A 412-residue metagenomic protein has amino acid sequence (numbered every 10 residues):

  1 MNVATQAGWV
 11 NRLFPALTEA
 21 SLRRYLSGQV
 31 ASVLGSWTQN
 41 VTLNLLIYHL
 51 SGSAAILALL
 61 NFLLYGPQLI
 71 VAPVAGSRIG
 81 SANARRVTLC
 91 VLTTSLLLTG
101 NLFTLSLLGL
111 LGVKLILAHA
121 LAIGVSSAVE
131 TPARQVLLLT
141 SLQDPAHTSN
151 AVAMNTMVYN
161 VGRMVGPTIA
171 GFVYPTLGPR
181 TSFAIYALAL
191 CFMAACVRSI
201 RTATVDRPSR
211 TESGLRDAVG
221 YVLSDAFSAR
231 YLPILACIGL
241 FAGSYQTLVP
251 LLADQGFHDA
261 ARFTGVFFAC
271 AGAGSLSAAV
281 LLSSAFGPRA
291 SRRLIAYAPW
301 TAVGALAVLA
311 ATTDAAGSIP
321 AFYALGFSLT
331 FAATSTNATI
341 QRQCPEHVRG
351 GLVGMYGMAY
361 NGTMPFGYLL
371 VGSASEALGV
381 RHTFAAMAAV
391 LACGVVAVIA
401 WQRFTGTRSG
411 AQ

Functional and structural regions predicted by a protein language model:
M1-L17, W401-Q412: Intrinsic disorder in cytosolic terminal tails and internal cytosolic loops of multi-pass membrane transporters
N2-G8, P145, R198-G220, G410-A411: Flexible cytoplasmic inter-helical loops of multi-pass small-molecule transporters
A7-P67, D225-A271: Helix-loop boundary and gating motifs at the non-cytosolic
R24-N40, L64-S77, N83-S95, L115-Y174 (+2 more regions): Substrate-agnostic recognition of the 12-TM MFS/MFS-like secondary transporter fold
S27-G28, N44, L59-L63, V87-V91 (+9 more regions): Hydrophobic core positions of alpha-helical segments in small-molecule transporters and transporter systems
N44-S51, F103-L108, V165-I185, Q255-G256 (+1 more regions): Transmembrane alpha-helix termini and helix-breaking/packing motifs in multi-pass membrane transporters
I70-S77, S81, R85-L97, N101 (+5 more regions): C-terminal transmembrane bundle of multi-pass solute transporters/carriers
V136, T140, F183, A189-T211 (+2 more regions): Helix-loop junctions on the cytosolic side of multi-pass membrane transporters, especially the intracellular loop
